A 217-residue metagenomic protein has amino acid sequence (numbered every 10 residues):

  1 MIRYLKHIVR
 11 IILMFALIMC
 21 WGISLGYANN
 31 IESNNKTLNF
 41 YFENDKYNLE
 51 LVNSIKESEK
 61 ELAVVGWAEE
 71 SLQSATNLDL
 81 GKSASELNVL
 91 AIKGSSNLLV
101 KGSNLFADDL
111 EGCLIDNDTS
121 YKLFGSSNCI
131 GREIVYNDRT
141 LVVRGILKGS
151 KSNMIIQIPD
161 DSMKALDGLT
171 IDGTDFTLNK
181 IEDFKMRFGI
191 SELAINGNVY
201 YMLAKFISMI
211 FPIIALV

Functional and structural regions predicted by a protein language model:
M1-L25: N-terminal Sec/SRP start-transfer signal
W21-N77: Membrane-proximal extracellular/periplasmic loop immediately following the first transmembrane helix
F42-N44, T170-F176: Short beta-strand-to-loop capping motifs
L49, S83, D108-E111, S150-I156: Solvent-exposed, non-transmembrane alpha-helical starts
W67-A107: The feature marks short, hydrophobic/small-residue-biased sequence motifs that occur predominantly
V89, E111-G112, E133: A residue-level structural signature of the nucleotidyltransferase/glycosyltransferase Rossmann-like core
I92-K101, N117-D172, K180-I190: Mid-to-C-terminal secondary-structure elements that act as membrane-proximal/extracytoplasmic interface segments
D183-V217: Peri-transmembrane interface segments
